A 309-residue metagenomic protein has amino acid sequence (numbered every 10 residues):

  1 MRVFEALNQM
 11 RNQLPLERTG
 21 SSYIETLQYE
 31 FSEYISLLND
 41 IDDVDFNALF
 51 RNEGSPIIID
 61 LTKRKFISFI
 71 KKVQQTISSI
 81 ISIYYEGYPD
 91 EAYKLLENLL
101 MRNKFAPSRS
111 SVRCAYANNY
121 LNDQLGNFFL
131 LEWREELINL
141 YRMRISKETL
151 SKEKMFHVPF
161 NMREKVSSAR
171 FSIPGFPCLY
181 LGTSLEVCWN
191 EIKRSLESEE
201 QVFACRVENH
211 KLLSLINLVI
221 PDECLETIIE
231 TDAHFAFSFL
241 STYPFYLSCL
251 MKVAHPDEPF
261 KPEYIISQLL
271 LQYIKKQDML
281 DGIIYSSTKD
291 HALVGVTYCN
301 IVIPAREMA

Functional and structural regions predicted by a protein language model:
M1-L137, R142, K147-R163, S167-S172 (+1 more regions): Active-site and NAD+-binding cores of ADP-ribose-processing enzymes
G175-L181: A short, exposed loop/beta-hairpin motif centered on an aromatic-Gly-Thr core
L185-E197: Short active-site loop/helix that positions an aromatic residue
